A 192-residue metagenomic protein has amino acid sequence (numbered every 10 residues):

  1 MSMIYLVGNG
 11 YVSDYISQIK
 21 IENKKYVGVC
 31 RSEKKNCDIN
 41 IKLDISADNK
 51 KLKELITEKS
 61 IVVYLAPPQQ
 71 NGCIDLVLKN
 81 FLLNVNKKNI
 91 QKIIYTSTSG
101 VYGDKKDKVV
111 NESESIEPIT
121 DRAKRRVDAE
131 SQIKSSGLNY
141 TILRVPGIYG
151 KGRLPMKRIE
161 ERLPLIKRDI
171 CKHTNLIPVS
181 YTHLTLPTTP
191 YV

Functional and structural regions predicted by a protein language model:
Y5-G8: Conserved N-terminal Rossmann-fold NAD(P)-binding element of oxidoreductases
S13-D14: N-terminal Rossmann-fold NAD(P) dinucleotide-binding loop
L43-E58: Conserved Rossmann-fold cofactor-binding substructure of NAD(P)-dependent oxidoreductases
K59-Y95, D128: NAD(P)-cofactor binding segment of oxidoreductase domains
L82-I119: Conserved Rossmann-fold NAD(P)-dependent oxidoreductase catalytic core, especially the SDR/UDP-sugar
K106-I142, R168: Catalytic helix-loop patch of NAD(P)-dependent Rossmann-fold dehydrogenases
K134-N175: NAD(P)-dependent short-chain dehydrogenase/reductase
T182-T188: Conserved small/polar residues in nucleotide/adenosyl-binding loops
